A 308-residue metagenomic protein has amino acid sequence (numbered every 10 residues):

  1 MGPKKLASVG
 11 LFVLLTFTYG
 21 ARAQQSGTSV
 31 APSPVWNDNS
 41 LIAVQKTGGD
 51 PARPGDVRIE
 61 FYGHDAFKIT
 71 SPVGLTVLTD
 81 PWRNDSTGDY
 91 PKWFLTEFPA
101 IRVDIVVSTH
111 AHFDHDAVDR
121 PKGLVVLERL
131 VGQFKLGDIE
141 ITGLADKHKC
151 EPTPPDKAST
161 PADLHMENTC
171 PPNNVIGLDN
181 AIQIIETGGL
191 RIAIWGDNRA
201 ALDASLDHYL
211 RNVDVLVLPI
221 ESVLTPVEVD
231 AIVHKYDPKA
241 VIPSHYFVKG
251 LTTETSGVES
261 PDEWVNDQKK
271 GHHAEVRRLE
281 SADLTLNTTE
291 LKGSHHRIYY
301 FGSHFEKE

Functional and structural regions predicted by a protein language model:
M1-V9: Bacterial N-terminal signal peptides that target proteins for export
V9-T18: Bacterial N-terminal signal peptides
Y19-A23: Sec/Tat signal peptide C-region and signal peptidase I cleavage site
L41-P54, Y62-V107, H115-V126, V131 (+2 more regions): Pre-active-site segment of Zn-dependent metallo-hydrolases
L78-W82, R102-V118, G143-L144, A193-G196 (+2 more regions): Active-site neighborhood of phospho(di)ester-bond hydrolases with catalytic His/Asp-centered motifs
N84-G88, A111-A117, C150-E151, A200-D203 (+3 more regions): Active-site environment of divalent metal-dependent phosphoester hydrolases
H165-D237, F247-K249, T253: Active-site-proximal loop/helix segments of hydrolase catalytic cores
G177, A240-E308: Binuclear metal-ion centers of metallo-dependent hydrolases, dominated by the metallo-beta-lactamase
